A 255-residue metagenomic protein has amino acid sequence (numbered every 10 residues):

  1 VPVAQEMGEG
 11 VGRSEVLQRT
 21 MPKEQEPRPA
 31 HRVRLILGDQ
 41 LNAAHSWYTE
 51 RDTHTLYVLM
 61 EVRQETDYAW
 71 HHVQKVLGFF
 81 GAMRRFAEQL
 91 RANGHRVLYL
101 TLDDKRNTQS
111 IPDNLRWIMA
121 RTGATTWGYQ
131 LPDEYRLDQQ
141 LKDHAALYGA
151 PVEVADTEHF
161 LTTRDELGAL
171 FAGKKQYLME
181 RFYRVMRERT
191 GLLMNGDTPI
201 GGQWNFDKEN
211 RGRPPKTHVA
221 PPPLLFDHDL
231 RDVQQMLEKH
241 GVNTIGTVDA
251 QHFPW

Functional and structural regions predicted by a protein language model:
P2-M7: Extreme N-terminal basic, low-complexity initiation segments that serve as generic localization/processing leaders
G8-G12: Residue-identity detector for glycine
L17-L102: N-terminal beta-strand-loop-alpha-helix module at the start of alpha/beta ligand-binding or catalytic domains
N42, E65, K105, Y135 (+1 more regions): Surface-exposed, flexible loop/turn segments at secondary-structure boundaries
G81-R84, Q109-D113: Short, contiguous clusters of charged residues that form electrostatic/catalytic patches at enzyme active sites, used
L102-D103, P132: Short strand-loop junctions, especially beta-strand C-caps/beta-turns that link beta-sheets to coils or alpha-helices
D103-Q109: Acidic-and-aromatic substrate-binding clefts and catalytic sites of carbohydrate-active enzymes
S110-W255: Beta-rich, aromatic/charged-enriched effector core domains that present basic-aromatic interfaces for binding
